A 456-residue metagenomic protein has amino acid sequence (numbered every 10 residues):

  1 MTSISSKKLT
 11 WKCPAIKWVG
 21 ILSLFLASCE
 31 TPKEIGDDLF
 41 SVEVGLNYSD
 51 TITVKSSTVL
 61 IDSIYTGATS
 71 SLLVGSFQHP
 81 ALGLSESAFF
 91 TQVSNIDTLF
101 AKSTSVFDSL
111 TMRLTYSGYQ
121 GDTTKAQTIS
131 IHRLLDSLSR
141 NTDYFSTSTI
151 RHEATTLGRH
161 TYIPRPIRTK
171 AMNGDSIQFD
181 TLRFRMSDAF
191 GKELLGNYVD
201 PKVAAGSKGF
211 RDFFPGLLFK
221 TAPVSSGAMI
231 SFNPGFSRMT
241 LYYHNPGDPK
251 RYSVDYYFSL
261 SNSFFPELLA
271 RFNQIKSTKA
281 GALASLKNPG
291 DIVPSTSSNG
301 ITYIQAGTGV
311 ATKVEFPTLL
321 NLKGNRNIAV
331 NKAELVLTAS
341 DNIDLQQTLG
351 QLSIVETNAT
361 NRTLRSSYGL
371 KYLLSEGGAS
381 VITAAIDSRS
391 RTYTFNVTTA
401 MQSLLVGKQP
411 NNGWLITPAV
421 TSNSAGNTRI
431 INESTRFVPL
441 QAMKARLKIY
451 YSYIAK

Functional and structural regions predicted by a protein language model:
T2-K456: Secreted, disulfide-rich extracellular signaling modules
